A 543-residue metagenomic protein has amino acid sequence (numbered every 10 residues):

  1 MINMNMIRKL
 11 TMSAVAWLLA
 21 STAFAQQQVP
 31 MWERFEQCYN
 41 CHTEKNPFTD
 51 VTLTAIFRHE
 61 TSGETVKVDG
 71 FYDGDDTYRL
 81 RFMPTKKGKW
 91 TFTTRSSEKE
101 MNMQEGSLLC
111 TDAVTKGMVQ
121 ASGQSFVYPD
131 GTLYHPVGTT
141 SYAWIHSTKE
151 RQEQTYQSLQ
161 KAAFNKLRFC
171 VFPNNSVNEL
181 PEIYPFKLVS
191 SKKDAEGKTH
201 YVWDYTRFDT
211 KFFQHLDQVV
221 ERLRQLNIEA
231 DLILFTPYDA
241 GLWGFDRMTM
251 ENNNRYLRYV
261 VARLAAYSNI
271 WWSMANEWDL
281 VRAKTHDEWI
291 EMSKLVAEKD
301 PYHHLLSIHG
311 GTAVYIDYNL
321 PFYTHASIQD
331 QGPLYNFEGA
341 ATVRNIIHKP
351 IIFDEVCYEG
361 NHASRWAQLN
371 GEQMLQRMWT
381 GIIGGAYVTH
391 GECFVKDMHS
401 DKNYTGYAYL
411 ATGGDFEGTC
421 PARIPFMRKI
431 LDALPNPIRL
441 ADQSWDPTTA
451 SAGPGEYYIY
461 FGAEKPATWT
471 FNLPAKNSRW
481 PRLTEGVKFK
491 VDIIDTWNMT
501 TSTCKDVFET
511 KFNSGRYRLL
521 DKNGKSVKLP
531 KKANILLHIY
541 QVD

Functional and structural regions predicted by a protein language model:
M1-Q27: Bacterial Sec-dependent N-terminal signal peptides
Q26-S62, V68-F71, S107-T111, D446-A450: Non-catalytic, glycine-rich low-complexity segments
Q37-H42, G70-Y72, L80-T85, D521-V527: Short, hydrophobic beta-strand segments
N46-T49, E359-H362, M374-K505, G524-D543: Aromatic- and carboxylate-lined catalytic core of secreted/periplasmic carbohydrate-active enzymes
T52, M118-N336: Active-site mouth of glycoside hydrolases
I56, S62-S125, P129-D130, I145: Extended acidic/polar, glycine-enriched regions that form or flank non-catalytic beta-rich accessory modules
I56-G63, I494-T500: Change "in extracellular beta-sheet-rich domains … of secreted and cell-surface proteins" to "in beta-sheet-rich domains
R255, N276-M398, K402-A411, D415: Extracellular glycoside hydrolase catalytic/binding regions
